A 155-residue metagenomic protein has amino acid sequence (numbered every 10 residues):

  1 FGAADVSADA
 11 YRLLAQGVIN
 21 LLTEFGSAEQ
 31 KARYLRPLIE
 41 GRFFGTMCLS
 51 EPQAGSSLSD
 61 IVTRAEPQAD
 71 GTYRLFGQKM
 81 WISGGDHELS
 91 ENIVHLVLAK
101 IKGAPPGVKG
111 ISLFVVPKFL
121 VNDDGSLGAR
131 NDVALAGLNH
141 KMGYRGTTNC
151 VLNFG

Functional and structural regions predicted by a protein language model:
F1-A32, R36, E40-G41, G84 (+1 more regions): Internal helix-loop-helix
L22, G26-R74, M80-W81: Gly/Pro-rich turn-and-neighbor structural signature
G26-Q30, A69, L75, V115-N122 (+1 more regions): Long, well-ordered alpha-helical segments
R42-F44, D60-V62, D70, N92-V94 (+3 more regions): Active-site lining segments that contact anionic ligands and/or coordinate catalytic metals
Q53-S56, D86-E88, P105, K141-T148: Short Gly/Pro-enriched turn/cap motifs at secondary-structure boundaries
F76-S126, R130: A short core secondary-structure module
S126-N153: Flexible, small-/acidic-enriched active-site or ligand-binding loops
